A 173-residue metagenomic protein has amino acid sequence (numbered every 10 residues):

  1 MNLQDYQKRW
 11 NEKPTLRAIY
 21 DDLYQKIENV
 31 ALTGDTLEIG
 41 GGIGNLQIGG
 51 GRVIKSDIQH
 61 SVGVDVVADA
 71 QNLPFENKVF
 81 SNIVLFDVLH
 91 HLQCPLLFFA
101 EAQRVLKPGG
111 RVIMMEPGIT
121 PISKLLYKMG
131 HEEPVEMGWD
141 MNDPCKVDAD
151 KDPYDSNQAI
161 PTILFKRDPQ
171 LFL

Functional and structural regions predicted by a protein language model:
M1-Q71: Conserved N-terminal segment of class I S-adenosyl-L-methionine
A68-I83: A short acidic, Gly/Pro-enriched loop at the edge of an enzyme's catalytic core that lines a small-molecule cofactor
K78, Q93-L97, I122: Short N-terminal helix/helix-N-cap motif within the alpha/beta-hydrolase-1
N82-V88, M114: A short beta-strand submotif of the Rossmann-like class I SAM-dependent methyltransferase core that lines
L96-R111: A short glycine-rich, Lys/Arg-flanked "PGG" loop and its adjoining helix->strand segment in the class I
R111-D148: Conserved class I S-adenosyl-L-methionine
Q158-L173: Short alpha-helix
